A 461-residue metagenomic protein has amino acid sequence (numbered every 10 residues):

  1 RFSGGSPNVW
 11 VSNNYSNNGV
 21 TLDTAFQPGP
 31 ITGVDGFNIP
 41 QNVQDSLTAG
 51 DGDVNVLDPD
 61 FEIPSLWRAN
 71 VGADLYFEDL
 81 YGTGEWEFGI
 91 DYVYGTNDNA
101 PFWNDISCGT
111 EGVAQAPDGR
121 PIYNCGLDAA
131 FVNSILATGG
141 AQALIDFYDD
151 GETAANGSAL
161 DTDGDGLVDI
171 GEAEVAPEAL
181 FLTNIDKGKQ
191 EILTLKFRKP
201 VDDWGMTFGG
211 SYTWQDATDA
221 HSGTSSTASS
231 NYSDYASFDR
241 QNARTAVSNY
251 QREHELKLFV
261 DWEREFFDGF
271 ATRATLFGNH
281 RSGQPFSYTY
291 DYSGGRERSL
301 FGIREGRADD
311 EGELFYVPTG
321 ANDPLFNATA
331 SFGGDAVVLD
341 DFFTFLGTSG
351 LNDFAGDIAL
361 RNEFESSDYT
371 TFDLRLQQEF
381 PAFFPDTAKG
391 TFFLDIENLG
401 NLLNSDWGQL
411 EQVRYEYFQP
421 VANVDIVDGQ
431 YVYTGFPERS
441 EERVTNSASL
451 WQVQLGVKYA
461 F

Functional and structural regions predicted by a protein language model:
R1-F181, G312, G320, G356 (+3 more regions): Solvent-exposed loop/turn elements at secondary-structure boundaries
S3-S16, P64, N99-R120, T224-R240 (+2 more regions): Flexible, surface-exposed loop regions and adjacent strand-edge segments of Gram-negative outer-membrane beta-barrel
F37-I39, D165, R273-F384, T391 (+1 more regions): Extracytoplasmic gating/loop element in the C-terminal half of outer-membrane beta-barrel translocons and assembly
D51, P59-S65, I185-K189, S248-E253 (+3 more regions): Short sequence motifs at beta-strands and strand-loop junctions characteristic of Gram-negative outer-membrane
L57, W67-V71, E191-L195, M206 (+4 more regions): Hydrophobic, lipid-facing positions within transmembrane beta-strands of outer-membrane proteins
E78-E85, V201-F208, E265-A274, P381-F392: Short loop/turn motifs that connect adjacent beta-strands in outer-membrane beta-barrel proteins
D91-S287, T348: Gram-negative outer-membrane beta-barrel transporters
D118, N404-F461: C-terminal beta-signal and terminal closure region of outer-membrane beta-barrel proteins
